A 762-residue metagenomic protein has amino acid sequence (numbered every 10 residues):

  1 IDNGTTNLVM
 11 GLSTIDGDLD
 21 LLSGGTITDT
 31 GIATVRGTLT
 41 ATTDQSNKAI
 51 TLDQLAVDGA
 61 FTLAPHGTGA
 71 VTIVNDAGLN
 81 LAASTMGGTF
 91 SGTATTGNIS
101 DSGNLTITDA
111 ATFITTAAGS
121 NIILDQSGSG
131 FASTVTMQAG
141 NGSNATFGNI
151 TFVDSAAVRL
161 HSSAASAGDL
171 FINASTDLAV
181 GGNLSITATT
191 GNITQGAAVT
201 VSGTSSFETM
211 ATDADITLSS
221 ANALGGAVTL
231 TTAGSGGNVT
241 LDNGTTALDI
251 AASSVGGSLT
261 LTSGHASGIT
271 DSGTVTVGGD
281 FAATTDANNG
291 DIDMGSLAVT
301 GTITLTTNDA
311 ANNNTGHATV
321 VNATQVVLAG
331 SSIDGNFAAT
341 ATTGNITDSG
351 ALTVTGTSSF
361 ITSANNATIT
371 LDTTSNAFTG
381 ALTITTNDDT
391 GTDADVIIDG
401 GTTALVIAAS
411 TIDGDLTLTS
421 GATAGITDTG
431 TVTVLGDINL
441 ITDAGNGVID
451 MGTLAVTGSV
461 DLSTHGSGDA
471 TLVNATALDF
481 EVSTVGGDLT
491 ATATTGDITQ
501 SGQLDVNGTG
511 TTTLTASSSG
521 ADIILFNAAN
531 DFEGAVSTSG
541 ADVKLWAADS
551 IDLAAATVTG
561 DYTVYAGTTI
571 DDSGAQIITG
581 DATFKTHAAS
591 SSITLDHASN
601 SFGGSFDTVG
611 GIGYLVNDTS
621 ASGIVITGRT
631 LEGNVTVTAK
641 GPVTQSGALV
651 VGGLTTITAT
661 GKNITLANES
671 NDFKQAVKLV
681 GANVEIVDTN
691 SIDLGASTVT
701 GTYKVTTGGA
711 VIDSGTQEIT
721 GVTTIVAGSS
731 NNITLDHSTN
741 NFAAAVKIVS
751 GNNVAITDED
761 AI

Functional and structural regions predicted by a protein language model:
I1-I762: Extracellular lectin-like interaction modules
